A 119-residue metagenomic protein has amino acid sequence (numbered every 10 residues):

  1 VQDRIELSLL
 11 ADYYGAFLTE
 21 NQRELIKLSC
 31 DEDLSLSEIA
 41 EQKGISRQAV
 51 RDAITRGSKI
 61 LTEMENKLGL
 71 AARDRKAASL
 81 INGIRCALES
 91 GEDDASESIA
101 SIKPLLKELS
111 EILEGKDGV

Functional and structural regions predicted by a protein language model:
L9-L18: Short amphipathic alpha-helical boundary/capping segments
E20-E32: Short amphipathic alpha helix immediately N-terminal
L25, E38-A40, V50: Hydrophobic positions on the alpha-helical face of helix-turn-helix-like DNA-binding modules
S29, I54, L61, E65: DNA major-groove recognition helix of helix-turn-helix
S37, Q48, T55: Key DNA-contact positions within bacterial/archaeal DNA-binding proteins
K67-D93: Intrinsically disordered, low-complexity basic tails/linkers immediately adjacent to helix-turn-helix/homeobox/MYB/SANT
D94-V119: C-terminal regulatory/oligomerization modules of transcriptional regulators
